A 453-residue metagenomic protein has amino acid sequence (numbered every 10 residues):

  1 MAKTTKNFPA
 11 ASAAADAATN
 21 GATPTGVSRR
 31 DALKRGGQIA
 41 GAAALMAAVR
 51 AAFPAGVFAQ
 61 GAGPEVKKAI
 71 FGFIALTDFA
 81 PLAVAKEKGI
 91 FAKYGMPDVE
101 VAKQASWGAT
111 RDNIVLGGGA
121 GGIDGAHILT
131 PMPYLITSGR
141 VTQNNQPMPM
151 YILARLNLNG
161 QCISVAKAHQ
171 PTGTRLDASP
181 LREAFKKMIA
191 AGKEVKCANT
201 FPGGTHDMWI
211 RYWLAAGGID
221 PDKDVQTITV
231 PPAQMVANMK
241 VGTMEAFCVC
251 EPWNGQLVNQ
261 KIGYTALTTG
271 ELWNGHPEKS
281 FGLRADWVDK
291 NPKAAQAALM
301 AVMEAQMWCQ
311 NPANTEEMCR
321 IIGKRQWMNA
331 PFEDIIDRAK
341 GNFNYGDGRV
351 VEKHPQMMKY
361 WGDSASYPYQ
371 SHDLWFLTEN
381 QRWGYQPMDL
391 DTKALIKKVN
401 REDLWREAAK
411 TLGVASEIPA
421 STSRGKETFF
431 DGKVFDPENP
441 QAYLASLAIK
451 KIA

Functional and structural regions predicted by a protein language model:
M1-D31, R50, A55-G56: N-terminal secretory signal peptides
G21, L374-A453: Conserved C-terminal helix/tail region of periplasmic/extracytoplasmic solute-binding proteins
L33-V57: N-terminal export signals
F58-T229, V241, E245-G255, I262-G275 (+2 more regions): Short, glycine-/small- and polar/acidic-enriched structural segments that line small-molecule recognition paths
D78, E87, T110, H206-W209 (+7 more regions): Stable alpha-helical elements in mature extracytoplasmic
A85-K88, Y94, N113, G117 (+8 more regions): Structured segments of extracytoplasmic/periplasmic soluble domains in secreted or envelope-associated proteins
I163-S164, S280-L283, W287-V288: Short glycine- and hydrophobic/aromatic-rich loop-to-beta-strand nucleating segment in the catalytic cores
N291-D403: Secondary-structure end/capping motifs
